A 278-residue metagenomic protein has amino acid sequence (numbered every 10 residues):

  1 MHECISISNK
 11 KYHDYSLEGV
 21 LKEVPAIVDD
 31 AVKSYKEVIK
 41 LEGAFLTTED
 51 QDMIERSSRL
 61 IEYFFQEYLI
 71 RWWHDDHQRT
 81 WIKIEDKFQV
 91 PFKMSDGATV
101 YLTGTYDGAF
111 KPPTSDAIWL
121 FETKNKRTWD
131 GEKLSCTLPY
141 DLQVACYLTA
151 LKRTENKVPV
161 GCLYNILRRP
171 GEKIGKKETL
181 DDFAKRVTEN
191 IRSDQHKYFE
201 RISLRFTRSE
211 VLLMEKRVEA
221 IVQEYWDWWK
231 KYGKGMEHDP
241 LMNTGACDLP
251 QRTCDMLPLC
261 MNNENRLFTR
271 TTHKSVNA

Functional and structural regions predicted by a protein language model:
M1-A278: RecB-family 4Fe-4S metal-dependent nuclease core
